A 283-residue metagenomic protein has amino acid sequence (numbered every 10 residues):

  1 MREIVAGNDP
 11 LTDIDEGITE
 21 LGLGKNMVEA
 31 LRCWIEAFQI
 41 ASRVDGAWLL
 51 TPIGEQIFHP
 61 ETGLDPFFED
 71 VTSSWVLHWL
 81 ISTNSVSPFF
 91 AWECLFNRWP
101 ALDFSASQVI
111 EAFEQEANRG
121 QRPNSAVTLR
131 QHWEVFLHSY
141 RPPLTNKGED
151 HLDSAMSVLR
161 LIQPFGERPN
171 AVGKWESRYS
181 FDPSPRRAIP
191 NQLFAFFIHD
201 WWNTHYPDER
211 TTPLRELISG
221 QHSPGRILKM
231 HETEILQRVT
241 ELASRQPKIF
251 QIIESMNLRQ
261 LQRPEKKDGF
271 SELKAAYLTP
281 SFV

Functional and structural regions predicted by a protein language model:
M1-V283: Donor-sugar nucleotide-binding helix/loop cap in glycosyltransferases
